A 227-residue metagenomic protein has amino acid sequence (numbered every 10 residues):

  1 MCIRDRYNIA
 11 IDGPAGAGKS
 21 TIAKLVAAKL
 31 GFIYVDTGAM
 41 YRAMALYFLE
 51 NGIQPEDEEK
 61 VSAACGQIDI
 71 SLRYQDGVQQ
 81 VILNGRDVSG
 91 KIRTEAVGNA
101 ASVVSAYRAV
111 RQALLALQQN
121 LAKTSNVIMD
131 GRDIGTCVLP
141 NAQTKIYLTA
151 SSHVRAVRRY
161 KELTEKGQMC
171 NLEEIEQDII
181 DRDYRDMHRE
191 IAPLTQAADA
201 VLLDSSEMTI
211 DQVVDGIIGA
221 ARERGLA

Functional and structural regions predicted by a protein language model:
M1-D5: Conserved small/polar residues in nucleotide/adenosyl-binding loops
I11: Hydrophobic anchor at the beta1->P-loop junction of P-loop NTPases
A15: The conserved Walker
K19: Conserved lysine of the Walker
I22: Hydrophobic positions on the alpha1 helix immediately C-terminal to the Walker A/P-loop
A28-T94: N-terminal phosphate/diphosphate-binding loop that engages ATP/GTP or pyrophosphate donors across diverse enzyme folds
R73, Q118-S125, R132, T136-C137 (+2 more regions): Small-molecule kinase domains that catalyze NTP-dependent phosphoryl transfer to phosphate-bearing small molecules
S89-K166: ATP-dependent NMP and nucleoside kinases share a basic, alpha-helical "lid"
